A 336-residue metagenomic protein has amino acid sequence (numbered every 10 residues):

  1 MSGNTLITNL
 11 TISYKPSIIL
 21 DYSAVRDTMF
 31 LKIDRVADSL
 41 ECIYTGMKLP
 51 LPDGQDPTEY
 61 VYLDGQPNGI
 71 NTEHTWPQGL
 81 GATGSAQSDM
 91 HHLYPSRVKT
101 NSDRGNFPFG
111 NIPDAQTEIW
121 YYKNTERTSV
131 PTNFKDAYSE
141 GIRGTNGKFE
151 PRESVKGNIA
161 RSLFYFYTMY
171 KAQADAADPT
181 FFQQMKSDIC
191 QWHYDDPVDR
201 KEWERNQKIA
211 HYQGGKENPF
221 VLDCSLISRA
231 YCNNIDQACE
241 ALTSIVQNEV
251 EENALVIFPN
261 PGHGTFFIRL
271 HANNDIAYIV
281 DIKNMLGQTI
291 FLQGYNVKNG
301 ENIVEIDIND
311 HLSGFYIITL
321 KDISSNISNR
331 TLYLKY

Functional and structural regions predicted by a protein language model:
M1-K48: N-terminal module-boundary/linker segments of secreted carbohydrate-active enzymes
Y60-N71, W76-L242: Domain-level detector of nuclease and nuclease-like folds in predominantly extracellular/periplasmic contexts
N234-F258, N273: Residue-level detector of functionally pivotal "anchor" positions at catalytic/ligand-binding pockets or at interdomain
P261-F267: Short coil/turn motif common to extracellular beta-sandwich-like domains
G264, I276, G300, L312-F315: A glycine-anchored, Pro-Gly-centered beta-turn/N-cap motif
K283-I290, Y316: Short, glycine-anchored, charge-dense loop/turn motifs used at functional sites
F291-K298: Solvent-exposed serine/threonine-rich low-complexity stretches and specific carbohydrate-binding patches
V297, E305, N309, S313-Y336: C-terminal tail/sorting-segment detector
